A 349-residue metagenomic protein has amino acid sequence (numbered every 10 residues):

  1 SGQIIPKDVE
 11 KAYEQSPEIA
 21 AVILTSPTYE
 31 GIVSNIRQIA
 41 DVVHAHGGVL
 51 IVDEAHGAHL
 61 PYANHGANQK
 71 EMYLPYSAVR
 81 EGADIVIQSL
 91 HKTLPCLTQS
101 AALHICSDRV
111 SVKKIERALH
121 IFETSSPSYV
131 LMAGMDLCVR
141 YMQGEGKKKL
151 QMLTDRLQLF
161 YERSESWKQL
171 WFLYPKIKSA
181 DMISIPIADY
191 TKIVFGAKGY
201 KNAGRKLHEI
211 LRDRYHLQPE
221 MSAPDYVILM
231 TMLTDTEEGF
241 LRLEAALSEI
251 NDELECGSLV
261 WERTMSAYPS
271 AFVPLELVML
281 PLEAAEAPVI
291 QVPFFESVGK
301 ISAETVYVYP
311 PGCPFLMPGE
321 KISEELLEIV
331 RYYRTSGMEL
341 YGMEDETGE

Functional and structural regions predicted by a protein language model:
S1-E14, E209, V298, G312-C313 (+1 more regions): Proteins with a high burden of low-complexity, intrinsically disordered sequence enriched in S/T/G/P/A and R, requiring
S1-Q169: Conserved PLP-enzyme active-site core in the AAT-like
S89-A102, A197, L207-H208, H216 (+1 more regions): C-terminal extensions
Q158-M343: Conserved C-terminal alpha-helix-loop-beta "cap" of PLP-dependent enzymes that closes/shapes the active-site mouth
M343-E349: Terminal helix/beta-alpha structural elements that buttress the NAD(P)+-binding lobe
